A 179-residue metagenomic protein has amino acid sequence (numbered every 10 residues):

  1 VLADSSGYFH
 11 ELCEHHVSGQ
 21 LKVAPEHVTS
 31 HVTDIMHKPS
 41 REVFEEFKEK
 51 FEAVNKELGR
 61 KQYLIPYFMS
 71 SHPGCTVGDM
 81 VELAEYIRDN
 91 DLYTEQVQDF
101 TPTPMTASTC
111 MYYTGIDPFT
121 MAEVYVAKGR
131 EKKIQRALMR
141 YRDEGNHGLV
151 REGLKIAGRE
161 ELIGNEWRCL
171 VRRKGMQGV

Functional and structural regions predicted by a protein language model:
V1, L64-S71, D99-A107, R168-V171: A glycine-rich phosphate-binding loop feature that marks nucleotide/adenosyl-phosphate handling sites
V1-I65, M69-P73: Conserved SAM/AdoMet-binding glycine-rich loop
A3-G7, H27, P39-E46, C75-E85 (+5 more regions): Generic recognition of stable, solvent-exposed alpha-helical segments in well-folded globular domains
V23, P66, I87, V97 (+1 more regions): Hydrophobic, well-ordered secondary-structure elements that form the walls of internal hydrophobic environments
P25, A53, D89, D99 (+1 more regions): Ordered, helix-dominated protein-protein interaction surfaces in large eukaryotic regulatory proteins
V43-E46, K50, E82-P118: C-terminal, active-site-flanking charged/polar segments
R60-I65, Y93-D99, E161-I163: Acidic/polar loop patches that form or flank catalytic/metal-binding clefts of enzymes that bind anionic ligands
T106-V179: Radical SAM enzyme core and accessory elements
